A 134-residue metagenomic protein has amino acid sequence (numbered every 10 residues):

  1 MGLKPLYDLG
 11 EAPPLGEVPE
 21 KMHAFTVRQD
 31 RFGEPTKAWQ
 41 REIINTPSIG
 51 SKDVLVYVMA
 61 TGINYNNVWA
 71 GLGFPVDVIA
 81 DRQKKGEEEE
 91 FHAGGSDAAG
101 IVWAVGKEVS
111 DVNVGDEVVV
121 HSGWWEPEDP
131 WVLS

Functional and structural regions predicted by a protein language model:
M1-T26: Eukaryotic N-terminal low-complexity, Ser/Thr- and Lys/Arg-rich leader segments that predominantly function as
P5, E20, Q40-E42, V54 (+1 more regions): Short beta-strand or tight-loop elements that sit immediately N-terminal to catalytic metal-binding acidic residues
T26-R28, L72, V102: Residue-level signal for short segments within beta-strands and strand-turn junctions of well-structured beta-sheet
R28-F32, T61-I63: Short polar catalytic/cofactor-binding loops
E34-N45, S96: Short glycine/threonine/proline-enriched tight-turn/helix- or strand-capping micro-motif at secondary-structure
N45-G62, P75-E128: Glycine-rich beta-strand-centered segment in the early N-terminal region that forms part of a ligand/cofactor-binding
N66-L72, D129: Cytochrome P450 core scaffold surrounding the K-helix E-X-X-R motif and the conserved "meander" helix-loop region
W131-S134: Short, compositionally biased
